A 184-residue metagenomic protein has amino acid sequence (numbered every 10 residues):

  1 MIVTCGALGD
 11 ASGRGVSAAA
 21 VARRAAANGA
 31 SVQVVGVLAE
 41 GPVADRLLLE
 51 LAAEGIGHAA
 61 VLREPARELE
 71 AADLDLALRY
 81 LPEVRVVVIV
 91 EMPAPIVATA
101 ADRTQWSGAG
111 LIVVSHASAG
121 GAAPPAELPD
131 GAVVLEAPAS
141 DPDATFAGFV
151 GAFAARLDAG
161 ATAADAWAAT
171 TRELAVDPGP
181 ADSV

Functional and structural regions predicted by a protein language model:
M1-A52, A175-V184: Glycine-rich phosphate/adenosyl-contacting loop at the front of the ribokinase-like
A7-L8, M92, F153: Short glycine-/small-residue-rich Rossmann-like dinucleotide-binding loops
R14, A26-A27, E40-V43, S140-V184: Conserved post-catalytic alpha-helical subdomain immediately downstream of the catalytic base and nucleotide-binding
A26-G29, E54-G55, G108, G131 (+1 more regions): Glycine-centered loop/turn motif at secondary-structure junctions
V32, H58, L111-I112: Hydrophobic beta-strand scaffold residues
L47-E64: A glycine-rich helix N-cap at a beta->alpha junction
R67-E70, L74-D75, R79-A147: Conserved beta-alpha-beta core of the PfkB/ribokinase-like small-molecule kinase fold
